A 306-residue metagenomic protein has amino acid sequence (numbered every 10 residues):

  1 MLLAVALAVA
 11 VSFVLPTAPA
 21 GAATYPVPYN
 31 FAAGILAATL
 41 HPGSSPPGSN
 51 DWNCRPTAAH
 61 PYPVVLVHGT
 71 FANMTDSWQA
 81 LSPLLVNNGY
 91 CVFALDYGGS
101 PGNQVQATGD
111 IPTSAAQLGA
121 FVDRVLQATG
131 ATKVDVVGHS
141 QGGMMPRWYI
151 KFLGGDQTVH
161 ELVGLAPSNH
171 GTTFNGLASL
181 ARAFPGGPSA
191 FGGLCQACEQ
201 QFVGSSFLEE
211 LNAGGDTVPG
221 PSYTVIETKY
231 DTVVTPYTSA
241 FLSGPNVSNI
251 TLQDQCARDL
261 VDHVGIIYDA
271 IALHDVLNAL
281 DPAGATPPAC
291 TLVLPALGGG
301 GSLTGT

Functional and structural regions predicted by a protein language model:
M1-N88, T291-T306: Flexible, membrane-associating and regulatory peripheral segments of lipid-active enzymes
P56-H60, L85-N87, A128-T129, V137-G138 (+4 more regions): Extracellular/periplasmic catalytic domains that process cell-envelope and extracellular macromolecules
Y62, L66, D76, A80 (+8 more regions): Extracytoplasmic/secreted proteins, especially bacterial periplasmic and envelope-associated proteins
V67-H68, V92, P112-N212: Serine-dependent carboxylesterase/thioesterase catalytic core of lipase-like alpha/beta-hydrolase/SGNH enzymes
G69-A72, N103-G109, Q196-C198, L260-I266: Second-shell loop/turn segments in exported
F71, G99-P101, N169: Alpha/beta-hydrolase active-site loop signature
L84-G102: Conserved alpha/beta-hydrolase
V218-T306: C-terminal catalytic-base region of ester-bond hydrolases, centering on the histidine of the charge-relay
